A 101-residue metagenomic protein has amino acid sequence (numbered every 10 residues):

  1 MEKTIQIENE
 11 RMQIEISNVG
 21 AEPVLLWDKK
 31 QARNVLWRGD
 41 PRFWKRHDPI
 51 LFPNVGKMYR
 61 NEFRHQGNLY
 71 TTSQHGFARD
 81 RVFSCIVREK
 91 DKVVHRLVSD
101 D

Functional and structural regions predicted by a protein language model:
M1-D101: Surface-exposed acidic/polar loop and edge beta-strand patches at domain peripheries
